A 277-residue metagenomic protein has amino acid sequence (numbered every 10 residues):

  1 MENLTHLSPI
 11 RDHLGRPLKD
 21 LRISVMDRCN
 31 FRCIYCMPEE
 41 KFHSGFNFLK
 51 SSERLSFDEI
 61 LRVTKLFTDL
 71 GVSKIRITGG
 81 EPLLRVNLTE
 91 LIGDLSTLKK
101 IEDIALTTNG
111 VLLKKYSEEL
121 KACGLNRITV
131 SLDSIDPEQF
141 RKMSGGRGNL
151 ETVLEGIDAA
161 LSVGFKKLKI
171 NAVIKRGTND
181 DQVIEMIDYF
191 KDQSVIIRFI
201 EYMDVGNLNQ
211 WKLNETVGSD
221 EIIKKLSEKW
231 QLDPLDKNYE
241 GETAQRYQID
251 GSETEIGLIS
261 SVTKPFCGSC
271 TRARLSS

Functional and structural regions predicted by a protein language model:
T5-L14: A detector for short, charged/polar N-terminal pre-domain segments
H13-L55: Canonical Radical SAM [4Fe-4S] cluster-binding loop centered on the CxxxCxxC motif and its immediate flanking residues
F31, P137-E138, P265: Glycine-centered loop/turn positions within well-structured domains that cap or flank conserved ligand/cofactor-binding
K41-S44, P137, D204-N207: A short, flexible beta-alpha/helix-coil linker loop
F46-R54, R141-G148, W211-N214: Short glycine-enriched, charge-decorated loop/helix-capping segments at active-site entrances that position
F57-I77, L84-R198: Radical SAM/AdoMet-radical enzyme domain recognition
D181-I187, M203-K212: Class I S-adenosyl-L-methionine
V205-S277: Accessory C-terminal segments flanking Radical SAM cores
